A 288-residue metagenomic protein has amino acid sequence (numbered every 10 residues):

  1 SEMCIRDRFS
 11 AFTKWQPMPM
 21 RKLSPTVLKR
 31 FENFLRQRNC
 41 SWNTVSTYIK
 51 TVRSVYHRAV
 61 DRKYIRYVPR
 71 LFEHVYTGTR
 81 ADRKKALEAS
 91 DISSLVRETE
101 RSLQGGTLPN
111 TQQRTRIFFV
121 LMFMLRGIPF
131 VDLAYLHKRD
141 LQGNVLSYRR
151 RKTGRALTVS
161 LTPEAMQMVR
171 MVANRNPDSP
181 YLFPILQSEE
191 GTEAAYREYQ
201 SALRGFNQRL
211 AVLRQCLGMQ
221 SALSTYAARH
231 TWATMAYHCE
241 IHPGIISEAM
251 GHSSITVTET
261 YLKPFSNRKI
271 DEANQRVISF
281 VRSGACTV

Functional and structural regions predicted by a protein language model:
S1-I5: Short, small-residue-biased leader/transition segments that mark boundaries at the very start of proteins
R6-R83, E98, S102-G105: N-terminal core-binding DNA-recognition domain of tyrosine recombinases/integrases
S46, P69-F130, A134: Basic, Lys/Arg- and aromatic-enriched nucleic-acid-binding interface segment
E73-H74, L125, Y135-M171: Conserved tyrosine-mediated DNA breakage-rejoining catalytic core shared by Y-recombinases
A86, R150-G154, M250-Q275: Catalytic-site neighborhood detector that most strongly recognizes the C-terminal catalytic loop/helix of tyrosine
R101-P109, D178, N207-E248: Short, basic (Lys/Arg/His-rich) helix/loop patches that form interaction surfaces in the mid-to-C-terminal regions
R139-V145, Q220-S221, I241-T260, T287-V288: Short, polar N-cap/turn motifs at the start of nucleic acid-interacting alpha helices
R175-P177, I185-E193, R276-V288: C-terminal secondary-structure termini that scaffold catalytic or DNA-interacting sites
